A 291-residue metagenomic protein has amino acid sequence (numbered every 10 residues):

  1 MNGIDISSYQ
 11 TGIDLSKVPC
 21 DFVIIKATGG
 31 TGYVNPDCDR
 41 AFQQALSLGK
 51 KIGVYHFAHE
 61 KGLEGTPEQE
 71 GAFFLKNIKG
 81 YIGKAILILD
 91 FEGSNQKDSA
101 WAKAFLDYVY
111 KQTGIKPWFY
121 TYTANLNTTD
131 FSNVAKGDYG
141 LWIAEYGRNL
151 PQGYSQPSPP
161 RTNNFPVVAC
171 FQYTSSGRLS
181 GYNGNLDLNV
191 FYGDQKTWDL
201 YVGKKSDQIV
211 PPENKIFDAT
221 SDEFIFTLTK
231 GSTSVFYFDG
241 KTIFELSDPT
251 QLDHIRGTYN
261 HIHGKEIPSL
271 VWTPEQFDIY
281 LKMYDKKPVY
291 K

Functional and structural regions predicted by a protein language model:
M1-I115, D138: Substrate-binding cleft of extracellular glycoside hydrolase catalytic domains
M1-Q10, L15-S16, V134-E213: Functionally critical loop-and-helix segments that line ligand-binding/catalytic clefts of soluble enzyme domains
G3, F22-I24, G53-Y55, I88 (+7 more regions): Ordered hydrophobic segments in well-structured contexts
L15-P19, N77-Y81, A135, T162 (+3 more regions): Alpha-helix C-terminal capping segments
S94, A124-N127, Y146-P151, S175-R178 (+3 more regions): Short Gly/Pro-enriched loop/turn and capping motifs at secondary-structure junctions
G114-N127: Aromatic-lined carbohydrate-recognition surfaces of secreted/lumenal glycan-active proteins
A124-K136: Beta-rich nucleic-acid/ligand-interaction surfaces
V210-K291: Short, surface-exposed polybasic-aromatic patches that bind anionic ligands, especially phosphate groups
